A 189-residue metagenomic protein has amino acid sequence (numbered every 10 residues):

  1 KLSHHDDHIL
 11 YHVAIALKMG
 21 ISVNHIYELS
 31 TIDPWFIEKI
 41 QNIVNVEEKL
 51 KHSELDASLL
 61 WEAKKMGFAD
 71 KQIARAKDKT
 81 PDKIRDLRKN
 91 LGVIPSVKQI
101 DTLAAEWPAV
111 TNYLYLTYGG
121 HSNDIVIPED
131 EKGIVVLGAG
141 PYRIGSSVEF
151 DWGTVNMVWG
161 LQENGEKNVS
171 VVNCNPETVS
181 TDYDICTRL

Functional and structural regions predicted by a protein language model:
K1-L189: ATP-dependent carboxylate/acyl-activation modules
